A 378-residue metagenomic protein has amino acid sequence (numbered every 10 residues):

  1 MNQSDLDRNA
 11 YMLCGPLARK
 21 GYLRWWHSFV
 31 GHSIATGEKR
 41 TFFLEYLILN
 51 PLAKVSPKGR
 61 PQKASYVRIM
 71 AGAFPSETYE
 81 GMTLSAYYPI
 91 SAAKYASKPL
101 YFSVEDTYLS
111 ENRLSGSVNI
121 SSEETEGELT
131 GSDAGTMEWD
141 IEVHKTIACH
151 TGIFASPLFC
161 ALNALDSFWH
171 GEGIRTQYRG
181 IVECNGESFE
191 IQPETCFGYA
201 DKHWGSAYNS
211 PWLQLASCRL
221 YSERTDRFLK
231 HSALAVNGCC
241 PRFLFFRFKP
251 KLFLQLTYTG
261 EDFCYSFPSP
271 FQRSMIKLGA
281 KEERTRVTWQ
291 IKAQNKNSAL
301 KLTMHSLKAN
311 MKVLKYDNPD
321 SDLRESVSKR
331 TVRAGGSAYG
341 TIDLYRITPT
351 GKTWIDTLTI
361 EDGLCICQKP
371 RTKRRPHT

Functional and structural regions predicted by a protein language model:
M1-T378: Structured soluble/peripheral alpha/beta segments that form catalytic or ligand/cofactor-binding pockets
